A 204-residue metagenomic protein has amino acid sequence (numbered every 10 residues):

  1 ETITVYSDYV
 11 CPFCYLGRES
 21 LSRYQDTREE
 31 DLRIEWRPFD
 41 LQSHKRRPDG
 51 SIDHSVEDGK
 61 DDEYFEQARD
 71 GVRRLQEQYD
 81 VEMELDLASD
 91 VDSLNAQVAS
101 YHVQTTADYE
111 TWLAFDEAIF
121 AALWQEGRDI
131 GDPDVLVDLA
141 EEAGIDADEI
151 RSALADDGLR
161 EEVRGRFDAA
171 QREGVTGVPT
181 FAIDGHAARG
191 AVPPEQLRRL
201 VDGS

Functional and structural regions predicted by a protein language model:
E1-T4: Extreme N-terminal starter segment of soluble prokaryotic enzymes
Y6-V10, L16-L32, W36, A118-S204: C-terminal cap of thioredoxin/glutaredoxin-like
R18-L123: Structural alpha/beta surface segment adjacent to cysteine/selenocysteine redox centers across thiol/disulfide enzymes
